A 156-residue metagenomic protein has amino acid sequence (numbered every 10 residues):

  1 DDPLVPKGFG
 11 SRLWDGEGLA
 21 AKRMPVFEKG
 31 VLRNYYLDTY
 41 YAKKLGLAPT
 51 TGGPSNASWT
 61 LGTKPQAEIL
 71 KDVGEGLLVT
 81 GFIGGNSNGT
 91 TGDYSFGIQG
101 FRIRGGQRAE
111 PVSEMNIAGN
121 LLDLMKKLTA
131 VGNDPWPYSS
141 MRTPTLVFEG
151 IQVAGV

Functional and structural regions predicted by a protein language model:
D1-V156: Dual-mode signal for accessory low-complexity, basic/Gly-rich regions
